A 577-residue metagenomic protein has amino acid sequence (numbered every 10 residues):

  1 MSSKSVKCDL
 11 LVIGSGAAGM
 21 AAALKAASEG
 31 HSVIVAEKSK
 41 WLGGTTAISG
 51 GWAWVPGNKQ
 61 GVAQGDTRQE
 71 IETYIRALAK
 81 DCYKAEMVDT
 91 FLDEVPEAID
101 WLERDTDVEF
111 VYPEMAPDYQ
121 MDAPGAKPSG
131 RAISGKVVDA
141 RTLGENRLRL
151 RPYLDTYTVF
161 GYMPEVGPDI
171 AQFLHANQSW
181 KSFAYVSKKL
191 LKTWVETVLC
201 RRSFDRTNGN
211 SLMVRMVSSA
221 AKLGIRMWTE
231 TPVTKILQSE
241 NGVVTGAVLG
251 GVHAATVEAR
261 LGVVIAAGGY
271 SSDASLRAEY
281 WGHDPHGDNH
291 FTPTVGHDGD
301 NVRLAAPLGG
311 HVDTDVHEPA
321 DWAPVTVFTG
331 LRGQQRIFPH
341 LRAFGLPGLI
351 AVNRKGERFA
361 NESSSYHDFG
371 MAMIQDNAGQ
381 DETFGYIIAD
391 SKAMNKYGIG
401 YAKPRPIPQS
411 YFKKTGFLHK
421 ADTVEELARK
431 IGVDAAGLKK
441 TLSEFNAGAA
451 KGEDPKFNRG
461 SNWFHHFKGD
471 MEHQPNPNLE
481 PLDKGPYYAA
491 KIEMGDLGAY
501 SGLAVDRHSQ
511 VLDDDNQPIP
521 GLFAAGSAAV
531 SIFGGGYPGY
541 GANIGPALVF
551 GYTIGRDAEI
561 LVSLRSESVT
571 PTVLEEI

Functional and structural regions predicted by a protein language model:
L10-V35: N-terminal Rossmann-like FAD-binding beta1-loop-alpha1 element of flavoenzymes
K38-R226, G348-A351, R358, K392-M394 (+3 more regions): Conserved N-terminal/central alpha/beta ligand/cofactor-binding core
M121, P128-S129, S134-Y185, V302-L304 (+2 more regions): An anion/pyrophosphate-binding glycine-rich loop and adjacent beta-alpha core in soluble alpha-beta enzymes
S203-N210, K222, G251-T329, I544 (+1 more regions): Glycine-rich loop(s) and the adjacent beta-strand/alpha-helix scaffold that form part
A220-T234, D315: A conserved beta-strand/loop element that lines the FAD pocket in flavoprotein oxidoreductases
K235-L237, V243, G437-I532, G536: A glycine-rich dinucleotide-binding beta-alpha-beta segment and adjacent secondary-structure elements that constitute
L304-H311, K439, P546-E567: Internal hydrophobic alpha-helix adjacent to the cofactor/substrate pocket in enzyme cavities
G379-P486, D557, L561, T572-I577: Helix-rich C-terminal "cap"/substrate-channel and partner-interaction subdomain that packs against the flavin-binding
